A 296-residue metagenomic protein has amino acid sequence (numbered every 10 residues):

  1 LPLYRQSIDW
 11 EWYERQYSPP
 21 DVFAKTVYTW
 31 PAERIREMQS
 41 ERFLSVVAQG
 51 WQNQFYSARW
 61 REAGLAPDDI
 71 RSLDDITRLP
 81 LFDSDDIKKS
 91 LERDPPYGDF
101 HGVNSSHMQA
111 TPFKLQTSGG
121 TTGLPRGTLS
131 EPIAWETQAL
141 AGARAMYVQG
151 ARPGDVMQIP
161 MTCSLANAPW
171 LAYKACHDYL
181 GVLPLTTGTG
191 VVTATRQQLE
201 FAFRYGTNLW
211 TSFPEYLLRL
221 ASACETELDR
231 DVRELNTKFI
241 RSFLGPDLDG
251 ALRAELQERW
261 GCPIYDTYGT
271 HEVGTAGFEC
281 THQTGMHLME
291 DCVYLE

Functional and structural regions predicted by a protein language model:
L1-R34, E41, S45-A48, G181-E296: Active-site glycine/GP-rich loop and adjacent strand/helix microenvironment that borders small-molecule binding pockets
L1-T117, L124-T137, V148, R204 (+1 more regions): Nucleotide 5′-phosphate-binding alpha/beta core
G50, T117-T121, M157, W210 (+1 more regions): Conserved S/T- and glycine-rich ATP-binding loop of Class I adenylate-forming
D74, Q138-V156, T193-G206: Conserved ATP-dependent adenylate/AMP-binding module captured primarily in the ANL superfamily
P112, W135, T162-A166, E215: Short glycine-enriched loops at secondary-structure junctions
Q116, K174, A254: Active-site phosphate/pyrophosphate- and oxyanion-stabilizing loops and adjacent acidic/basic residues in soluble
G123-T137, A175, V182-T186, G206-E215: Acidic/glycine-enriched edge-of-secondary-structure segments
A143-Y179: Conserved AMP-binding loop of ANL adenylate-forming enzymes
